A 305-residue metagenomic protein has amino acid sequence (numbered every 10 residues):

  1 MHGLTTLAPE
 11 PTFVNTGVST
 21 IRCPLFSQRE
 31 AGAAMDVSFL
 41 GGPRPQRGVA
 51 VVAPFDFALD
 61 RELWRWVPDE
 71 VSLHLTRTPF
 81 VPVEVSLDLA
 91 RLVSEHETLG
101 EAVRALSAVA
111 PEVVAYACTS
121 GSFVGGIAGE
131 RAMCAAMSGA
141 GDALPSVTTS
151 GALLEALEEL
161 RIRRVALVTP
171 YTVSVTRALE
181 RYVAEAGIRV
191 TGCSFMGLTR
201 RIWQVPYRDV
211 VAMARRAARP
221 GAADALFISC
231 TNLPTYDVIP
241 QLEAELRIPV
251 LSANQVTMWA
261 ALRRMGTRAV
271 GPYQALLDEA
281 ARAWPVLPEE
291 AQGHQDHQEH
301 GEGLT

Functional and structural regions predicted by a protein language model:
G3-L7, S19-I21, F26-S27: Short terminal hydrophobic/aromatic SLiMs and anchors at protein ends
N15, H294-H297: Intrinsic-disorder-associated, low-complexity terminal segments enriched in Asp/Asn/His/Tyr and depleted of Lys/Arg
F26, G32-E101, V168-P206: N-terminal glycine-rich anion-binding loop in soluble enzyme alpha/beta folds
L106-S107, E112-G141: Glycine/small-residue-rich loop that forms an oxyanion/phosphate-binding "nest" at active or ligand-binding sites
E112-A117, A166-L167, A222-C230: Periplasmic-binding protein-like
A136-A140, L144-T199, D278: Conserved beta-alpha
M213-E245, M258: Hydrophobic alpha-helical
S252-E290: C-terminal functional extensions of proteins
